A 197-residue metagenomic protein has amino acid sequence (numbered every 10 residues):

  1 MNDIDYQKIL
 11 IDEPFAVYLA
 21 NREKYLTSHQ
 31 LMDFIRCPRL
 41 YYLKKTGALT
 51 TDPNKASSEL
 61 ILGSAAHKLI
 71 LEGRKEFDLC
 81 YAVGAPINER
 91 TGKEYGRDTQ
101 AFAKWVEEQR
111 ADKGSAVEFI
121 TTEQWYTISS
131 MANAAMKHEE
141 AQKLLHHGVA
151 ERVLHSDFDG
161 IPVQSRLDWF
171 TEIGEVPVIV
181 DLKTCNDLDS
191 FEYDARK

Functional and structural regions predicted by a protein language model:
M1-S165: Metal-dependent nuclease catalytic cores that hydrolyze phosphodiester bonds in DNA/RNA, characterized by
L145-K197: Mg2+/Mn2+-dependent nuclease catalytic core
